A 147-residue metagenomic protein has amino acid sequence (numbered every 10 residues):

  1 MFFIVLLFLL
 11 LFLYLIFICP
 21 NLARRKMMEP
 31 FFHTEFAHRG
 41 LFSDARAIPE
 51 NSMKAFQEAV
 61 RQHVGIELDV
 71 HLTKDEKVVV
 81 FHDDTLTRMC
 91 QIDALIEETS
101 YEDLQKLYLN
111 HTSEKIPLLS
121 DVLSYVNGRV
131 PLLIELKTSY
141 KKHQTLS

Functional and structural regions predicted by a protein language model:
M1-S147: Phosphate-group recognition and catalysis centered on beta-loop-alpha active-site segments
